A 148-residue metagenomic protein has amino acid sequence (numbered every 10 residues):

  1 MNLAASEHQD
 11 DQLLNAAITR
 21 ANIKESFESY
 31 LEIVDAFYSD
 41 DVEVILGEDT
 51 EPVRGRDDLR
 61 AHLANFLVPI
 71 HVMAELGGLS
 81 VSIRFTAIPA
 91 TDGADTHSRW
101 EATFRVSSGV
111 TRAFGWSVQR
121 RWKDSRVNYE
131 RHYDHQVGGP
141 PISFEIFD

Functional and structural regions predicted by a protein language model:
M1-E32, A36, D40, D148: Short, low-complexity N-terminal intrinsically disordered segments enriched in polar/charged residues
L31-T96: A solvent-exposed, acidic/Ser-Thr-rich amphipathic alpha-helical stretch
D40, S107, K123: Short, ordered coil/turn segments that flank beta-strands lining enzyme active or ligand-binding pockets
I45, T103-S107, Y133: A generic structural motif
V68, V72, T103-A113: Short, cysteine-centered beta-strand-loop-beta hairpins and adjacent loop/turn segments enriched in charged/polar
S80-P89, A102, G115-K123: Hydrophobic/aromatic beta-strand elements that line small-molecule binding cavities or substrate pockets in beta-rich
H97-T103: Short Pro/Gly-enriched beta-strand edge/turn motifs at strand-loop
A113-I146: Short beta-strand edge/turn micro-motifs at domain boundaries
